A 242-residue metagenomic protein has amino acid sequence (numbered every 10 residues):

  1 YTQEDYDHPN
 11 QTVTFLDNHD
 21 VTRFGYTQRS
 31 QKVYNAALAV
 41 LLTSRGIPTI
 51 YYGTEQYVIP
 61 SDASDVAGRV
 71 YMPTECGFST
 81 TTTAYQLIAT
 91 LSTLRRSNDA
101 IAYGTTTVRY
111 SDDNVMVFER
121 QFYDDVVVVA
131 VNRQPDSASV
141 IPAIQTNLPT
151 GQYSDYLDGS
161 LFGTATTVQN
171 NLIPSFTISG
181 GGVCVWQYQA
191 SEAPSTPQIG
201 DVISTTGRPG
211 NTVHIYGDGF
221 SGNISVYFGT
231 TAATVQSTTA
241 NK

Functional and structural regions predicted by a protein language model:
Y1-I47, Q56, A63, I101-Y103 (+1 more regions): Alpha-amylase-like alpha-glycosidases and glucanotransferases acting on alpha-linked glucans and related
Q3, G68-D113: Aromatic- and carboxylate-lined catalytic core of secreted/periplasmic carbohydrate-active enzymes
H19, L41, G53-E55, L91 (+2 more regions): Conserved, mostly hydrophobic/aromatic
M72-G77, A84, I88-T93, A143-N171 (+1 more regions): C-terminal accessory region downstream of the catalytic core in glycan-modifying enzymes
R109-N147: Carbohydrate-binding surface patches
D136, T146-G151, D218-I224: Short proline/glycine-enriched turn/loop motifs at strand-loop junctions of beta-rich domains
T166-T196: C-terminal beta-strand-rich structural cap/linker in extracellular carbohydrate-active enzymes
E192-S225, T231: Beta-strand/beta-sandwich contexts
